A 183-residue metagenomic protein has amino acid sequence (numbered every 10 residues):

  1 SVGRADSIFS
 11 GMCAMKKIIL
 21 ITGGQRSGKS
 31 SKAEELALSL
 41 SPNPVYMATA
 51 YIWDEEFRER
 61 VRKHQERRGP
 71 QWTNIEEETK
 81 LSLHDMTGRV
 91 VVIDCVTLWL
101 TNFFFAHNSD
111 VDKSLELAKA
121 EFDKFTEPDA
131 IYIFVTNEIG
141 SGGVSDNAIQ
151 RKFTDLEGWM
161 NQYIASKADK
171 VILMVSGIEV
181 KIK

Functional and structural regions predicted by a protein language model:
S1-A14: Short, Lys/Arg-enriched N-terminal segments with co-localized hydrophobic residues within the first ~10-30 amino acids
K16-D85: Conserved P-loop
Q25-R26, Y51, T97, I139-G140 (+1 more regions): Short, glycine/serine-rich, charged loops/turns that create anion-binding and catalytic segments at active sites
A33, H64, V92, N137 (+1 more regions): Residue-level signal for inorganic ion chemistry
L36, E77-G88, A118-D129: Short amphipathic alpha-helices and their capping/turn segments at secondary-structure boundaries
P44, V91, K170-I172: Short, well-ordered beta-strand core segments
P70-S114: Helix-adjacent hinge/juxtasegments
N102-K183: Replace "adjacent to P-loop NTPase cores in ATP/GTP-dependent enzymes" with "adjacent to NTP-binding cores
